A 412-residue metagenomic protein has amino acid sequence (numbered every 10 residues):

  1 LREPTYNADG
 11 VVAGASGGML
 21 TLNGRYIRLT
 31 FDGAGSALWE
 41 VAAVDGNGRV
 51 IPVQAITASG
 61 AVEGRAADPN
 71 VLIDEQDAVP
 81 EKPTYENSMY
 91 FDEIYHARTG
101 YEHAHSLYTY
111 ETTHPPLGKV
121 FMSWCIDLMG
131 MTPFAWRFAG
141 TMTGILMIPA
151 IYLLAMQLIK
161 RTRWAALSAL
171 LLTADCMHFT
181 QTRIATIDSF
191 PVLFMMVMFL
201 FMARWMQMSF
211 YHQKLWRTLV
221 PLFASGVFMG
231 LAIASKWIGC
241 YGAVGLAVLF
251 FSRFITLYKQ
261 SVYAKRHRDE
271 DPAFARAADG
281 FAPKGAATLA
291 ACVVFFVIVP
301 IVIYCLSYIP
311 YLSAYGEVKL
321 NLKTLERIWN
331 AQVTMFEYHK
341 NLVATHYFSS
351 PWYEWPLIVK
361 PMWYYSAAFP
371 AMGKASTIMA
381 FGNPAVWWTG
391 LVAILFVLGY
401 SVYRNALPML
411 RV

Functional and structural regions predicted by a protein language model:
L1-Y85, Y90: Aromatic, loop-rich ligand-recognition surfaces of beta-strand-rich domains
R49-G100, F281, I301-I358: Aromatic-rich transmembrane-lumenal/periplasmic boundary elements in polytopic membrane proteins
F134, F138-I159, V197-F201, F396-Y400: Transmembrane-helix motifs of polytopic, lipid-linked glycan transferases
W136, G140, M177-F190, S235-I238: Short acidic/glycine- and proline-prone juxtamembrane loop motifs at membrane-interface regions of multi-pass membrane
I151-A174, V192-L193, Y211-V220, M409-R411: Transmembrane-helix signature of polytopic, membrane-embedded enzymes that assemble or transfer cell-envelope glycans
I159, M198-L222, A232, F250-S261: Membrane-interface transmembrane helices that cradle and orient dolichyl/undecaprenyl
S168-T173, T180, L200, M229 (+1 more regions): Short helix- or helix-capping micro-motifs that position conserved polar/aromatic residues at function-defining sites
A368-R411: Hydrophobic, aromatic-rich transmembrane alpha-helices and their immediate juxtamembrane boundary segments
